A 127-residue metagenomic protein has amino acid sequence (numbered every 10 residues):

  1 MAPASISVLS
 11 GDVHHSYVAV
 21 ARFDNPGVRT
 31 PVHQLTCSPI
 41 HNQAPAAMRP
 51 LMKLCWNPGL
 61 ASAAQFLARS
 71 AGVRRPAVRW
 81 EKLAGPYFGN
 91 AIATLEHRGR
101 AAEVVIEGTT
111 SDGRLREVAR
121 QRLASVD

Functional and structural regions predicted by a protein language model:
M1-D127: Long, structured stretches of catalytic cores involved in phosphate-ester chemistry, encompassing
